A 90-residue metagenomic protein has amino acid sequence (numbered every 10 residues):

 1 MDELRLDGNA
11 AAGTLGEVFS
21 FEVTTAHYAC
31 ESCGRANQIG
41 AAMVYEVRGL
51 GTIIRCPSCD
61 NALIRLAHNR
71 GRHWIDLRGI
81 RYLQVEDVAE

Functional and structural regions predicted by a protein language model:
R5-E17, V23, N37: Flexible extramembrane loops and terminal tails that flank transmembrane helices in small membrane-associated subunits
A12-T14, R72, A89-E90: Basic nucleic-acid-binding interfaces
V23-A29, L50-T52: Short metal-coordination and nucleic-acid-contact micro-motifs, chiefly zinc-binding Cys/His arrays
C30-C33, C56-C59: Short cysteine-rich clusters marking metal-coordination/redox-active sites
I39-G40, R65: Short, non-ligating residues that shape and space the ligands of small metal-coordination modules and catalytic
M43-I53: Short linker/helix segments within small regulatory modules
S58-W74, V85-E86: Short metal-binding segments enriched for Cys and/or His
I80-E90: Short, charged, intrinsically disordered terminal tails
